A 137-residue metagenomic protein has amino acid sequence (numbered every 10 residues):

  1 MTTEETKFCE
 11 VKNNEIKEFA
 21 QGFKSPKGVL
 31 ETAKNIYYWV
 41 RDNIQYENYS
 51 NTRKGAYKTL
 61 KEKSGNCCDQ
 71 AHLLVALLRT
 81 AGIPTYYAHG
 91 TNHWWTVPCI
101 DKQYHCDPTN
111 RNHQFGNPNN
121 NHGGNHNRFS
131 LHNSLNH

Functional and structural regions predicted by a protein language model:
T2-G65: Secondary-structure boundary elements
D69-N136: Hydrophobic/aromatic-rich core segments of domains that either
